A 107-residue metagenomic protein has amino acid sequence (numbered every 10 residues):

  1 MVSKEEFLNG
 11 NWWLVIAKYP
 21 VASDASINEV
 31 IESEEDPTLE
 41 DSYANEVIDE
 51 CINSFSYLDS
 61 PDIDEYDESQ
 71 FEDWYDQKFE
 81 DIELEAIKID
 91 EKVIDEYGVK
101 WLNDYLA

Functional and structural regions predicted by a protein language model:
M1-N9, K92-A107: Short intrinsically disordered terminal tails
G10-W12, D24: A general secondary-structure signal for short beta-strands and their flanking turns/coil in non-transmembrane regions
W12-Y19: A short beta-strand micro-motif
V21-I94: Acidic, low-complexity, intrinsically disordered interaction modules
